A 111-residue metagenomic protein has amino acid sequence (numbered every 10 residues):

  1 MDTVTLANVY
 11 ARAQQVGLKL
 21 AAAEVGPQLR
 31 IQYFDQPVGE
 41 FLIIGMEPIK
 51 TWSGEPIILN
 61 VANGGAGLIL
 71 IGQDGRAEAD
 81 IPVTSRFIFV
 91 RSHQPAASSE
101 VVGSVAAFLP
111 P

Functional and structural regions predicted by a protein language model:
M1-P111: A binding-site-centric feature that preferentially detects glycan-recognition modules on secreted/surface proteins
